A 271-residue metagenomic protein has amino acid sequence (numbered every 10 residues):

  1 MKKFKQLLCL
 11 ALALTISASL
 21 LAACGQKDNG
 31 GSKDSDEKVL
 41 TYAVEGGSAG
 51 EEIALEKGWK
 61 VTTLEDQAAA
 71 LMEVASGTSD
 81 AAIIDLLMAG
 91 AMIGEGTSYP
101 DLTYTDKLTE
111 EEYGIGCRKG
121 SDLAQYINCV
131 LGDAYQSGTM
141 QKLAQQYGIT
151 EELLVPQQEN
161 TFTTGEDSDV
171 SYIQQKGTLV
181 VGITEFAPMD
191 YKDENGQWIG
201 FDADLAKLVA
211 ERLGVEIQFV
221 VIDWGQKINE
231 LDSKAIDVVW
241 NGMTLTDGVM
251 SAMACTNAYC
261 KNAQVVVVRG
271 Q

Functional and structural regions predicted by a protein language model:
M1-A11: Bacterial N-terminal signal peptides that target proteins for export
S19-A23: C-terminal motif of bacterial Sec signal peptides marking the signal peptidase cleavage site
C24-V39: Short, low-complexity, disordered segments immediately C-terminal to signal peptides in bacterial exported proteins
G25, S48, E111-E159, D204-R212 (+1 more regions): Extended ligand-binding regions for polar small-molecule ligands
K33-D34, V44, E52-Q67, L71-S76 (+6 more regions): Extracytoplasmic small-molecule ligand-binding "clamshell" domains of the periplasmic binding protein/Venus flytrap
V39-E45: Short, hydrophobic beta-strand segments that form beta-sheet elements in well-ordered domains
G46, G58, E65, L108 (+6 more regions): A mature extracytoplasmic/lumenal domain signature
M88-E110, C117, K207, E211 (+1 more regions): Acidic, polar ligand-binding/catalytic clefts
